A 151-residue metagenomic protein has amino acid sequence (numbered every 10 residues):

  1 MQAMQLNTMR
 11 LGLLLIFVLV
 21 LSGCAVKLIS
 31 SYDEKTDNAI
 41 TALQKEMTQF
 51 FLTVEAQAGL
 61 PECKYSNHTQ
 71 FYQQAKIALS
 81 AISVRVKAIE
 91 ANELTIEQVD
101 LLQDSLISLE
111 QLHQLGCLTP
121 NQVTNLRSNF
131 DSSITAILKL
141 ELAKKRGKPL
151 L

Functional and structural regions predicted by a protein language model:
M1-L13: Bacterial N-terminal signal peptides that target proteins for export
L19-G23: C-terminal motif of bacterial Sec signal peptides marking the signal peptidase cleavage site
A25-L28: Bacterial signal peptide processing site
S31-E55: Post-signal peptide N-terminal segment of mature Sec-exported envelope proteins
L52-A91: Alpha-helical segments in soluble extracytoplasmic regions
E62-Q73, T95-D100, N121-S128: Short, charged, amphipathic alpha-helical segments
V86-H113: Heptad-repeat alpha-helical coiled-coil/4-helix-bundle sensor or tether segments in soluble regions
S105-L151: C-terminal amphipathic alpha-helix
